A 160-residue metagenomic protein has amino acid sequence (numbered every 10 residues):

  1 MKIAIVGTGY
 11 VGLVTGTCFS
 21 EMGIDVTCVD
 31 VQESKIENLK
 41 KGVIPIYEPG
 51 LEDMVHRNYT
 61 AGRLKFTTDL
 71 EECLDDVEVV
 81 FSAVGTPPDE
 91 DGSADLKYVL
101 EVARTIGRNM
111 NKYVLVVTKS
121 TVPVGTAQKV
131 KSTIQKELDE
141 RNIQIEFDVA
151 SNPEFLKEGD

Functional and structural regions predicted by a protein language model:
M1-V43: NAD(P)+-binding Rossmann beta1-loop-alpha1 motif at the extreme N-terminus of oxidoreductases
Y10, G16-G23, T27, T68-T86 (+1 more regions): Glycine/serine-rich loop-strand microenvironments at binding/catalytic pocket rims
D25, V31-V79, G85-S93, T133-E146: Conserved N-terminal Rossmann-fold NAD(P) cofactor-binding segment
P88-F155: Rossmann-like NAD(P)(H) cofactor-binding subdomain of soluble oxidoreductases
E158-D160: Short, intrinsically disordered, charge-balanced linker/junction segments flanking boundaries in proteins
